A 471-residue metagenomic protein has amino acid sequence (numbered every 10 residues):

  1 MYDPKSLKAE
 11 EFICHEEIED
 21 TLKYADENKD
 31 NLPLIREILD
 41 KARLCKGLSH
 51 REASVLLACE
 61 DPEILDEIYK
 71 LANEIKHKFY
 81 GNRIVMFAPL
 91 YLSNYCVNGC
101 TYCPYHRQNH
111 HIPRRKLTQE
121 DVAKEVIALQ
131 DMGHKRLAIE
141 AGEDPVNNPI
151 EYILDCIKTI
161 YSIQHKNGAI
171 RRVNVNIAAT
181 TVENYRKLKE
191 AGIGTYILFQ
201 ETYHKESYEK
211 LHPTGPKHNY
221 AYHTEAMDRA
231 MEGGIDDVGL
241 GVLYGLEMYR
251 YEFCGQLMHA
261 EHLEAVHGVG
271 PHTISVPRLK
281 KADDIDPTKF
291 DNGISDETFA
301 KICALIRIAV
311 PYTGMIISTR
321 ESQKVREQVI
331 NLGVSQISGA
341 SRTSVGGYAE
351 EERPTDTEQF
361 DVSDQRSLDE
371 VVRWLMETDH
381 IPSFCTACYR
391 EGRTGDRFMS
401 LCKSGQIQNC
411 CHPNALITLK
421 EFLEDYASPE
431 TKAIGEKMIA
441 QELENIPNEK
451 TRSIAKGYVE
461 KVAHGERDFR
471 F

Functional and structural regions predicted by a protein language model:
M1-E37, K41, E327-S335, S341-F471: Radical SAM enzyme core and accessory elements
D40, L44-I84: An N-cap/entry alpha-helix motif that binds or orients negatively charged groups
Y80-D121: Canonical Radical SAM [4Fe-4S] cluster-binding loop centered on the CxxxCxxC motif and its immediate flanking residues
A88, V126, L154-Y161, Y185 (+5 more regions): Generic structural signal for well-ordered alpha-helices, preferentially at hydrophobic/aromatic core positions
R107-A123, A128-A230, D236-L246, G268-S275 (+1 more regions): Core AdoMet radical
A141, T195, Q200, A221-I285 (+3 more regions): Conserved C-terminal portion of the radical SAM core fold that forms the substrate/S-adenosylmethionine-binding
L211-K217, T288-N292, T357: Short glycine-enriched, charge-decorated loop/helix-capping segments at active-site entrances that position
